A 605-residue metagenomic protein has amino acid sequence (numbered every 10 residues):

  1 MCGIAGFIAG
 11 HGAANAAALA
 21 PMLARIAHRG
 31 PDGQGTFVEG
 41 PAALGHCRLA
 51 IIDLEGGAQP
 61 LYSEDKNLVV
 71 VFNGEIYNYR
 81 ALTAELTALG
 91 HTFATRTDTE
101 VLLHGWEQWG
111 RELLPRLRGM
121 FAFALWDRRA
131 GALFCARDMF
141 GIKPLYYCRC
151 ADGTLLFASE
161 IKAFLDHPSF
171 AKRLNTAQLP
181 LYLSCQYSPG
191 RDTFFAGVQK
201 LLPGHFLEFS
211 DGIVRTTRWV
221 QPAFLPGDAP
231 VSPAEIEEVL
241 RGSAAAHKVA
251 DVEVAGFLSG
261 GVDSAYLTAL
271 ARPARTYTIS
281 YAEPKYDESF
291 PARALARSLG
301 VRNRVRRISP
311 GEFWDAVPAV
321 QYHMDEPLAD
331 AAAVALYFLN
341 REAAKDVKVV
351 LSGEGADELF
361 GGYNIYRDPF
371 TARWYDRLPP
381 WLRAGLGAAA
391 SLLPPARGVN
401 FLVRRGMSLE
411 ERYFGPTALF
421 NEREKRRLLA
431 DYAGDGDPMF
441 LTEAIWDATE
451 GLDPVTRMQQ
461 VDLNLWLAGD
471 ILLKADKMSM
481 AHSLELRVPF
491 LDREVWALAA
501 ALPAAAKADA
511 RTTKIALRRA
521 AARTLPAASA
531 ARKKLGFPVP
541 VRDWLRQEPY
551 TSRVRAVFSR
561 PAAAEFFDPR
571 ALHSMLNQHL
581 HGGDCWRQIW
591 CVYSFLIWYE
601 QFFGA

Functional and structural regions predicted by a protein language model:
M1, P21, E112, D166 (+5 more regions): Adenosyl-5′-phosphate
M1-M324, L336, N340, R523 (+4 more regions): Cysteine-centered catalytic environments shared across enzyme families
A20, R80, E100, A177 (+11 more regions): Non-catalytic, well-ordered alpha-helical scaffold segments
G90-F93, E326, N577-G582: A short glycine/serine-rich beta->alpha loop
L133, V399-N400: Conserved beta-loop-beta connector loops within the AMP-binding
P318-Y322, A344, Y366-D368, W544-R546: Short low-complexity, flexible loop/linker segments enriched in glycine and/or proline with clustered acidic
L328-D330: Acceptor-substrate binding/catalytic loop of class I
F338-A396, W466, L472-V495: Active-site adenylate/phosphate-handling loop in enzymes that bind or generate adenylated species
